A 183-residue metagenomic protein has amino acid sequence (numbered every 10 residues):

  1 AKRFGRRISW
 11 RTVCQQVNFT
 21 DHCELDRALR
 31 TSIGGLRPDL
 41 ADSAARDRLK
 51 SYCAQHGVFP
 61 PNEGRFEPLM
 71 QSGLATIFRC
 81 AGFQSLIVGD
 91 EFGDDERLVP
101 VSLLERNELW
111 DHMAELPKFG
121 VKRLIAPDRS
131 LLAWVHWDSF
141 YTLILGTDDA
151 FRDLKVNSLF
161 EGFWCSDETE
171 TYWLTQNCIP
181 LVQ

Functional and structural regions predicted by a protein language model:
A1-H112: Extended, low-hydrophobicity segments enriched in charged/polar residues
A1-K2, I8, Q15-N18, C23 (+4 more regions): Low-complexity, charged, repeat-rich alpha-helical/coil interaction segments
G64, P68, L109, M113 (+3 more regions): Alpha-helical context
V88-A150: Amphipathic protein-protein interaction modules
A133-Q183: Alpha-helical oligomerization segments
